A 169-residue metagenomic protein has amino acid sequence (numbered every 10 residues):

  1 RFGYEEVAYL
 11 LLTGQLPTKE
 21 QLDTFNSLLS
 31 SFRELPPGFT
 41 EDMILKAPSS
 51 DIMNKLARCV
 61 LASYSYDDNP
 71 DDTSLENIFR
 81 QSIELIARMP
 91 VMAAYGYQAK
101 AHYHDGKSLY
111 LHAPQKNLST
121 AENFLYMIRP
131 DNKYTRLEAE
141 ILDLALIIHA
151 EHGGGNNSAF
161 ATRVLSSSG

Functional and structural regions predicted by a protein language model:
R1-G169: Hydrophobic alpha-helical bundle cores within soluble ligand-binding/oligomerization subdomains
